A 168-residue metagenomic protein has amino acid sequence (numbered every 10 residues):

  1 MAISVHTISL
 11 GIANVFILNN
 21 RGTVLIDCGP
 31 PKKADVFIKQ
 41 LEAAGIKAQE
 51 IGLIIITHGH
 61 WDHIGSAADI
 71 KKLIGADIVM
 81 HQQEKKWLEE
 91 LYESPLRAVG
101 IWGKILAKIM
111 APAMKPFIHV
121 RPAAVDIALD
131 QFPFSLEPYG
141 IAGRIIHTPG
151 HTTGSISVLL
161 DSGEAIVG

Functional and structural regions predicted by a protein language model:
M1-A44, S157-G168: Conserved beta-strand hairpin/beta-sheet module of binuclear metal-dependent hydrolase folds, prominently
I8-G11, A128, P149-H151: A short catalytic or substrate-binding loop motif that flags glycine-/basic-rich loops and adjacent residues that bind
I17-L18, P133-L160: Core dinuclear metal-dependent hydrolase active-site scaffold
I26-G29, I51-H58, I78-H81, H147-G150 (+1 more regions): Active-site neighborhood of phospho(di)ester-bond hydrolases with catalytic His/Asp-centered motifs
P31-K33, G59-I64, W87-L88, T153-I156: Active-site environment of divalent metal-dependent phosphoester hydrolases
D35-M80, E84: Active-site metal-binding motif and surrounding structural segment of the metallo-beta-lactamase
K86-I146: Metallo-beta-lactamase
